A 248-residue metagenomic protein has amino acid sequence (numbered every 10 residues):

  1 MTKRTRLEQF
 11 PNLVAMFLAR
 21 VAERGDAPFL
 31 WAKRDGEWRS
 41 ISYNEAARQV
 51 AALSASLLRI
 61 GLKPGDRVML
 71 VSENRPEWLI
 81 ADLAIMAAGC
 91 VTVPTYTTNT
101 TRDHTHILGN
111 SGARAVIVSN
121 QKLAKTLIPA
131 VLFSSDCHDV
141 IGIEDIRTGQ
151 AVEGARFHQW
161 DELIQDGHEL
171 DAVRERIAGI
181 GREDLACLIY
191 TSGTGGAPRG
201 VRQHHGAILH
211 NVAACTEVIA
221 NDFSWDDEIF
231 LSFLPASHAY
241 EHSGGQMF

Functional and structural regions predicted by a protein language model:
Q9, F29-L83, T100-T105, G109 (+2 more regions): Conserved AMP-binding/adenylate-forming core of the ANL superfamily
M16-I41, T148: AMP-dependent adenylate-forming
G25-P28, H158, H168-Y190, A197 (+1 more regions): Conserved pre-ATP/AMP-binding loop-to-beta segment of ANL
S40-N44, A186-V212: Conserved AMP-binding A3 loop
A47-A52, V201-D222, F230-F233: Conserved structural elements of the adenylate-forming
S72-R75, Y96-T97, F230-H238: Conserved AMP-binding
L83-V91, N110, H238: Short hydrophobic alpha-helices that are characteristic scaffold elements of the AMP-binding
A124-R182: ANL superfamily adenylate-forming
